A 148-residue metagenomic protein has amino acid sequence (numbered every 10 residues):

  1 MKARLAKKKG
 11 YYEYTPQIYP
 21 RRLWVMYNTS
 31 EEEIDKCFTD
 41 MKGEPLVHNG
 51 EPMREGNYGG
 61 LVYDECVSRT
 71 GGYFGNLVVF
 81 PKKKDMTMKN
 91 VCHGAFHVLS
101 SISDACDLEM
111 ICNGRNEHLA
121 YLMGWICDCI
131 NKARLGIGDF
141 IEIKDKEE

Functional and structural regions predicted by a protein language model:
M1-K36, G75, L135, F140-E148: N-terminal low-structure segments adjacent to metalloprotease catalytic domains across cellular compartments
I34, D85-V91: Short, surface-exposed beta-strand/loop "edge" segments at domain boundaries and coil↔beta transitions
T39-M86, S101-I102: Active-site scaffold of zinc-dependent metalloenzymes
K42-G43, G50, D107, G136-G138: Short, flexible coil/linker elements and helix-boundary hinge sites characteristic of intrinsically disordered
K89-S101: Active-site recognition of the HExxH zinc-binding catalytic motif
S101-E109: Substrate-binding clefts and substrate-entry loops adjacent to catalytic sites of polymer-processing enzymes acting on
M110-I141: Post-HExxH zinc-binding segment in Zn-dependent metallohydrolases
